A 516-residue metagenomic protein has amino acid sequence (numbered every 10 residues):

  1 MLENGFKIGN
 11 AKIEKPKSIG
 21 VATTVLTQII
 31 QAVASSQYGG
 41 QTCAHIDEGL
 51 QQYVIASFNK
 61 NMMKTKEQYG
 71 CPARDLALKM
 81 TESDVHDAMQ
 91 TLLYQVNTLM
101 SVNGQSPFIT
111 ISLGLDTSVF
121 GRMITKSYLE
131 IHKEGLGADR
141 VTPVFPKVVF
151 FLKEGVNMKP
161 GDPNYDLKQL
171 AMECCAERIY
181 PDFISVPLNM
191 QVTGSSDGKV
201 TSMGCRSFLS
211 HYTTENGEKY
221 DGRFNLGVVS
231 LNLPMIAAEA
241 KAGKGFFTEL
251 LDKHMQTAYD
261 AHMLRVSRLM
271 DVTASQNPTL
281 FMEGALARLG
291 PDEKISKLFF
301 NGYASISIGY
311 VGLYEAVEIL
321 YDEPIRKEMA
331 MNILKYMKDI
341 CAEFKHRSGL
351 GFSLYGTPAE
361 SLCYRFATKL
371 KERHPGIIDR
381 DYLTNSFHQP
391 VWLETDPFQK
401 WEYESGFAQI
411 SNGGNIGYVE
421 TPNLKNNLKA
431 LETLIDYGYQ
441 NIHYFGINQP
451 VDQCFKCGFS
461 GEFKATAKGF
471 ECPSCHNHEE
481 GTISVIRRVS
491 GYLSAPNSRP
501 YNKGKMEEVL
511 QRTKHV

Functional and structural regions predicted by a protein language model:
M1-G302, E323, K327, M331-R488: Conserved catalytic cores of very large enzyme subunits
G39, G309-G312, G413, G491 (+1 more regions): Glycine-centered flexibility sites
I306-I319, K335, R488: Contiguous, well-ordered alpha-helical segments that form the cores/surfaces of helical PPI scaffolds
H476-V516: Long insertion/accessory domains within large nucleic-acid-processing enzymes
